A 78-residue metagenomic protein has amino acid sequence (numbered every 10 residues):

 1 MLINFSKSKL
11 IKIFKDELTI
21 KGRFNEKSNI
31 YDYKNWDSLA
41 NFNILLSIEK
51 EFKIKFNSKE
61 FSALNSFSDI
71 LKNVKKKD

Functional and structural regions predicted by a protein language model:
L2-W36, A40-L46, E51-D78: Phosphopantetheine-dependent thiolation modules in NRPS/PKS and related acyl-activating systems
